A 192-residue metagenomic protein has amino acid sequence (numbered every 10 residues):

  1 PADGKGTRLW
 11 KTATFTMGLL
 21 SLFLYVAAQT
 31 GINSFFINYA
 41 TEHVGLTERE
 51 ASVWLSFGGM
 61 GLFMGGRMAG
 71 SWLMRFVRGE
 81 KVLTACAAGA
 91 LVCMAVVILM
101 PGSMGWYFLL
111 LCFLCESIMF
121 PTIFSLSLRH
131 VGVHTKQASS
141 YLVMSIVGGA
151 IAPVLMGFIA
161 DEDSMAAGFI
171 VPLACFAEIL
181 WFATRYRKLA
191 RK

Functional and structural regions predicted by a protein language model:
R8-F57: Extracytoplasmic gate region of multi-pass secondary transporters
A40-T41, L73-M74, M156-S164, G168: Interfacial helix-cap and linker-helix signal at transmembrane-aqueous boundaries of multi-pass secondary transporters
G65-G79, A160-D161: Helix-to-loop junctions at the C-terminal end of transmembrane segments in multipass secondary transporters
K81-V96: Structural signature of the two symmetry-related core transmembrane helices
I98-F108: Helix-loop junctions at membrane interfaces in 12-TM secondary transporters
S117-G132: Intracellular juxtamembrane helix-capping segments at the cytosolic ends of symmetry-related transmembrane helices
V131-S164: A late C-terminal transmembrane helix in Major Facilitator Superfamily
L173-K192: Multi-pass alpha-helical transporter architecture, strongest for 12-TM Major Facilitator/SLC carriers used
